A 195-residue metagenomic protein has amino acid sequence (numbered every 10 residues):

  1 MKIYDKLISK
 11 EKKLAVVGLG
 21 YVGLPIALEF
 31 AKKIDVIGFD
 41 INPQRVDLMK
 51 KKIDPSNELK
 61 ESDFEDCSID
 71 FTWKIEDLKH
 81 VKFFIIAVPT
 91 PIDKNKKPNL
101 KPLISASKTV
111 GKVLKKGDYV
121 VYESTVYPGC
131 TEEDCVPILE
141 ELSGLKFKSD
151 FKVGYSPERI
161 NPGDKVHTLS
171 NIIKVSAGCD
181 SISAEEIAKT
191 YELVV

Functional and structural regions predicted by a protein language model:
K2-K13, K33-I37, I41-F83, P89-K97 (+1 more regions): Conserved N-terminal Rossmann-fold NAD(P) cofactor-binding segment
L19-G20: Glycine-rich Rossmann-fold phosphate-binding loop(s) that bind the pyrophosphate of adenine dinucleotide cofactors
G23-L24: N-terminal Rossmann-fold NAD(P) dinucleotide-binding loop
E29-F30: Aromatic pocket-lining residues of Rossmann-like dinucleotide-binding sites
I86-P89, S124, C179: Glycine-rich, N-terminal phosphate-binding loop of Rossmann-like dinucleotide-binding domains
I92-R159: Rossmann-like NAD(P)(H) cofactor-binding subdomain of soluble oxidoreductases
P137-G154, I160-P162, V166-V195: Internal alpha-helical scaffold of NAD(P)-dependent oxidoreductase catalytic cores
